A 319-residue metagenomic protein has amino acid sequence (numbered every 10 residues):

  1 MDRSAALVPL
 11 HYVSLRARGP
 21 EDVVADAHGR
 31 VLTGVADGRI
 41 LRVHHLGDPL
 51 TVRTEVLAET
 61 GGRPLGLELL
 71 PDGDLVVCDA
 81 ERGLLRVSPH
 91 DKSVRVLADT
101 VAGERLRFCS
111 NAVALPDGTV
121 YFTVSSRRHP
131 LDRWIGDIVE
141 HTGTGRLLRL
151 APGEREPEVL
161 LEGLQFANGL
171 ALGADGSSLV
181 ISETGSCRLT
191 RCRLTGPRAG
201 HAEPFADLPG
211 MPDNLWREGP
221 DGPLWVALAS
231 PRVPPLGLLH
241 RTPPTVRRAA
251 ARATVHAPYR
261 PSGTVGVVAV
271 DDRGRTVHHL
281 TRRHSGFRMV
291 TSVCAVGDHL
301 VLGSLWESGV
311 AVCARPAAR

Functional and structural regions predicted by a protein language model:
M1-R319: Sequence-structural signature of mature extracellular/luminal beta-sheet repeat domains, prominently beta-propellers
